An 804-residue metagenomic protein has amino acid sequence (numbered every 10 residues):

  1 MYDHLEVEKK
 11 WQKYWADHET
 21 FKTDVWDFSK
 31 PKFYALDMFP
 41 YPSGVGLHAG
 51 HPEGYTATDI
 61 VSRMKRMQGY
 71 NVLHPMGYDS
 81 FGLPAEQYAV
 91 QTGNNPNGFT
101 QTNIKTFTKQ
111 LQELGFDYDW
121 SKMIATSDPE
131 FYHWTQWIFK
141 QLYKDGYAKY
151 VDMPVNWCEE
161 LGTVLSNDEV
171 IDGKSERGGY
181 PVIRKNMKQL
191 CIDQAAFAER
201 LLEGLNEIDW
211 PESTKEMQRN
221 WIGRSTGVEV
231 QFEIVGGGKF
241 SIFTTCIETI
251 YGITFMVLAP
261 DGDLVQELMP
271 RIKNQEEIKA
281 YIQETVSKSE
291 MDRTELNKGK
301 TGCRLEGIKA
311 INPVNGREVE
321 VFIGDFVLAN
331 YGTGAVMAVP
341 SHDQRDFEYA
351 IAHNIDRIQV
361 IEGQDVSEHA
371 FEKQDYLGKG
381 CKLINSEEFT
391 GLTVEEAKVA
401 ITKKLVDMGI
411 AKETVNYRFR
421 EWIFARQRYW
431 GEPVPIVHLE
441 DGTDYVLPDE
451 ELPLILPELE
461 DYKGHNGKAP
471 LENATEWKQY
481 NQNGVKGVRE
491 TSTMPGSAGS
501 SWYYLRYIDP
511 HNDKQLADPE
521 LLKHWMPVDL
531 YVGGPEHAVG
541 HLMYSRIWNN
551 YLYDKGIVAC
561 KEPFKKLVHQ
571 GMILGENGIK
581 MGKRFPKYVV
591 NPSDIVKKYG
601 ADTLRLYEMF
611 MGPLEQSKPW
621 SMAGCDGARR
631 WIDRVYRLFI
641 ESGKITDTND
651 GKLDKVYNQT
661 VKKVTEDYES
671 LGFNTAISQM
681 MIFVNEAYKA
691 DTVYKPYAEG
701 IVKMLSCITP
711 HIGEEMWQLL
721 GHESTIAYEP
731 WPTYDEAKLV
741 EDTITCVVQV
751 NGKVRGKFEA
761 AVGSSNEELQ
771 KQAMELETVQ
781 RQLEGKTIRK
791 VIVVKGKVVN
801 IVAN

Functional and structural regions predicted by a protein language model:
M1-L36, R66-P75, G98-T106, W210 (+2 more regions): Conserved oxyanion/phosphate-binding beta-strand-loop segments in alpha/beta enzyme cores
Y2-Q12, T135-E362, H465-K468, E472-N483 (+3 more regions): NTP-handling and nucleic-acid-processing catalytic cores
K10, Y14-H18, Q91-I247, A335-E451 (+7 more regions): Residue patterns forming the tRNA-binding/recognition surfaces of aminoacyl-tRNA synthetases and related DALR
D24-P96, T100, I124-I138, T244-T245 (+2 more regions): N-terminal catalytic cores of NTP/NDP-binding nucleotidyl/phosphoryl-transfer enzymes
M38-L47, D119-I124, L328-V336, L383-E387 (+9 more regions): Glycine- and acidic
K144-N156, G332, E413-G442, D594-E759 (+2 more regions): Helix-rich, typically C-terminal accessory recognition domains appended to large enzymatic cores
F240-G262, W422, R428-W430, V434 (+4 more regions): Conserved phosphate/anionic-ligand binding catalytic regions in large, soluble enzymes, centered on
I308-V314, E318-Y331, V360, N473-Q616: Alpha-helical recognition segments enriched in aromatics with Gly/Pro capping that present substrate-recognition
